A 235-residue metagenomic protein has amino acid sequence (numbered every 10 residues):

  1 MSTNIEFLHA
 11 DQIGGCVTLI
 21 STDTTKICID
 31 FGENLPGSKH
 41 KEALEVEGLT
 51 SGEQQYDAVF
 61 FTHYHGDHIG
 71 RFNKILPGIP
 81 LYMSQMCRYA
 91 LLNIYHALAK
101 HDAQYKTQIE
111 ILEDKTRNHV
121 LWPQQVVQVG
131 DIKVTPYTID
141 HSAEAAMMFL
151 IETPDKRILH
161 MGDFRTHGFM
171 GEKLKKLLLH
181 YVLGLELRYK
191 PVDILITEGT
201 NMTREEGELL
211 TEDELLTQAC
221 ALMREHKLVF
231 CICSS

Functional and structural regions predicted by a protein language model:
S2-F60, D67-S234: His/Asp/Glu-rich metal-coordinating catalytic cores of metallo-dependent phosphodiesterases/hydrolases acting on
